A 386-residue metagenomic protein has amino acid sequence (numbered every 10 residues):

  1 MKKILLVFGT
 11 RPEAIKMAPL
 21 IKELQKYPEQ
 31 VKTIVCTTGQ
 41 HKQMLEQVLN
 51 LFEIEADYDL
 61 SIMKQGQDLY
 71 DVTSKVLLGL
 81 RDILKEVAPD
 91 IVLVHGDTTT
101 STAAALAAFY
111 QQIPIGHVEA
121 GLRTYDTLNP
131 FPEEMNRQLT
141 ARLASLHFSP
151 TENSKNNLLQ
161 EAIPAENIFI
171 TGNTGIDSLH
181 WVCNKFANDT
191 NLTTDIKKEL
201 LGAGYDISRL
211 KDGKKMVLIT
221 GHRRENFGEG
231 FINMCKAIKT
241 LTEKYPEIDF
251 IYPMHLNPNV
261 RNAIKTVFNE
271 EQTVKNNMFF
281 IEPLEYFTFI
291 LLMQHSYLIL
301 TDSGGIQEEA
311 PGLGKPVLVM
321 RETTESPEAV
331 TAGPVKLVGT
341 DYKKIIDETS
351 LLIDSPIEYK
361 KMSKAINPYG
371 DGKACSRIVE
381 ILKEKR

Functional and structural regions predicted by a protein language model:
M1-Y252, P258-R386: Nucleotide-activated sugar donor-binding and catalytic core shared by glycosyltransferases and related lipid-linked
